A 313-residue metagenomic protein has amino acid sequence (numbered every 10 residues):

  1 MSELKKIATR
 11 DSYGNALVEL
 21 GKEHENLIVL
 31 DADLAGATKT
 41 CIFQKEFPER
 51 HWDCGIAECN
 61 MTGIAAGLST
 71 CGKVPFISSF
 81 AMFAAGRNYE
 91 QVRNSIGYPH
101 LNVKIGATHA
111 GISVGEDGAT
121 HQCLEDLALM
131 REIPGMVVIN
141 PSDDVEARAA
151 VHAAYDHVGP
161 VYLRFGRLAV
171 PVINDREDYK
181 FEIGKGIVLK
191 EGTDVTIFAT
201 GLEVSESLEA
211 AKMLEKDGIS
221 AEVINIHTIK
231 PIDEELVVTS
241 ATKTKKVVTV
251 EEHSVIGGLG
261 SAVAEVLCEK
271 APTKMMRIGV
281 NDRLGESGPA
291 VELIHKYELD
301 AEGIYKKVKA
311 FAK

Functional and structural regions predicted by a protein language model:
M1-R164, A169, K180: Thiamine diphosphate
D11, E23-N26, L34-C41, K45 (+2 more regions): Thiamine diphosphate
